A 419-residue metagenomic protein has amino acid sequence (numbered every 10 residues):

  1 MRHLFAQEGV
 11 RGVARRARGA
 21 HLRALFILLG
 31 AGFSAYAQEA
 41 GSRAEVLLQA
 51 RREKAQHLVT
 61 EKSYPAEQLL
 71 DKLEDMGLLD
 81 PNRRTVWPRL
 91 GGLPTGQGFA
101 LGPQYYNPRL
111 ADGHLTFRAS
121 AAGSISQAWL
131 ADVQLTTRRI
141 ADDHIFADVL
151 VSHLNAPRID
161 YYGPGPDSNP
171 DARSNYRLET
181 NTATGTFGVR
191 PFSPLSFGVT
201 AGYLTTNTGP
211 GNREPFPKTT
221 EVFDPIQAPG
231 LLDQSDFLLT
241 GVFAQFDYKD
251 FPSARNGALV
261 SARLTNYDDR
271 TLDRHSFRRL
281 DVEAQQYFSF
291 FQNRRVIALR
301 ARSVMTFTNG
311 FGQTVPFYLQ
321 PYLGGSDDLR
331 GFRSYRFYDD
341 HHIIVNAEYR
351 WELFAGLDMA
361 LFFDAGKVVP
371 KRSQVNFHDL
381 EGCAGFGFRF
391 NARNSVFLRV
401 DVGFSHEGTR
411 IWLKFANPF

Functional and structural regions predicted by a protein language model:
Y36-V149, I226-R255, S326, D339-I343 (+4 more regions): Outer-membrane beta-barrel initiation region
P88-G92, A119-G123, A147-P157, Y162-G165 (+8 more regions): Transmembrane beta-barrel strands of outer-membrane/channel proteins
Y106-A111, Q134-A141, T184-S193, G241-S253 (+7 more regions): Outer-membrane beta-barrel proteins
P108-D112, A122-A128, I140, L154-R158 (+8 more regions): Sequence/structural signature of outer-membrane beta-barrel proteins
R118-A121, S168-R173, D224-L231, N266-L272 (+2 more regions): Extracellular loop and loop/strand-boundary signature of outer-membrane beta-barrel proteins
L130-L135, I159-D167, G209-K218, R255-N256 (+4 more regions): Outer-membrane beta-barrel translocator domains and adjoining extracellular loop/strand segments of Gram-negative
A147-T186, S303-Y322, L398, V402 (+1 more regions): Outer-membrane beta-barrel translocator/channel fold
S289-A365, P370: Extracytoplasmic gating/loop element in the C-terminal half of outer-membrane beta-barrel translocons and assembly
